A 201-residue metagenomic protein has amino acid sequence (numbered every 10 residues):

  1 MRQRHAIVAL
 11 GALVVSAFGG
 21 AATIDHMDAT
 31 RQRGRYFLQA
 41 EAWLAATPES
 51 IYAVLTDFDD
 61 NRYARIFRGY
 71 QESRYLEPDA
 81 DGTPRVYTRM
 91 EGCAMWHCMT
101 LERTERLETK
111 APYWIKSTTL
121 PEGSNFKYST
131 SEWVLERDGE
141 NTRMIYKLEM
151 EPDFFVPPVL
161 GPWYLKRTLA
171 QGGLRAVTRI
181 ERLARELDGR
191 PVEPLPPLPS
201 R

Functional and structural regions predicted by a protein language model:
M1-V8: Bacterial N-terminal signal peptides that target proteins for export
V8-A17: Bacterial N-terminal signal peptides
F18-D81, L198-R201: Hydrophobic ligand-binding cavity/cleft-lining segments
D28, R106, T130-V134: Short, surface-exposed charged micro-motifs
Q32-R35, W43, E72-S124, R175-R201: Glycine-rich portal/gate segments that line the openings of hydrophobic small-molecule binding cavities
Q39-E41, R85-Y87, K116, E132-V134 (+1 more regions): Beta-strand secondary-structure signal
S50-A53, Q171, R175, R179: Extracytoplasmic/secreted proteins, especially bacterial periplasmic and envelope-associated proteins
L120-Q171: Beta-strand/loop substructures that line and gate deep hydrophobic ligand-binding cavities in soluble
